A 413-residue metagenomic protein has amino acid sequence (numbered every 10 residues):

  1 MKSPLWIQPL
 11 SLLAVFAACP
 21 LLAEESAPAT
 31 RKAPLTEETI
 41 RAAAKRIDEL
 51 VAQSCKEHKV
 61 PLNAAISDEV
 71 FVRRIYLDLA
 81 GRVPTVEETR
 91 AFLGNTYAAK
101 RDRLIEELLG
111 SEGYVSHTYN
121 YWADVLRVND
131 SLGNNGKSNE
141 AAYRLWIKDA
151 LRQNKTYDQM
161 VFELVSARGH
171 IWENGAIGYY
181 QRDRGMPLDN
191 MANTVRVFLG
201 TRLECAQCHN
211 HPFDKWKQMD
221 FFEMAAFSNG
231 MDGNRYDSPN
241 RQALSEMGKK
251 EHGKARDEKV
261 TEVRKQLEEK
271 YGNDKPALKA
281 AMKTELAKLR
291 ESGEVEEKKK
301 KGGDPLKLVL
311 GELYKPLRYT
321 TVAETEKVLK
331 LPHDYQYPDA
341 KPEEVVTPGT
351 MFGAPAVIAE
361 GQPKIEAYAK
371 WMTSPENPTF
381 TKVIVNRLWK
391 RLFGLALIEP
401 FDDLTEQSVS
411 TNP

Functional and structural regions predicted by a protein language model:
M1-W6: N-terminal secretory signal peptides that target proteins for export/translocation
Q8-P20: Bacterial N-terminal signal peptides
L21-P28: Boundary at the C-terminal end of the N-terminal hydrophobic targeting segment
K32-T39: Acyl-group handling in specialized metabolite and lipid biosynthesis
T39-R73, V83-G113, Y121, R127-P413: Primarily short, surface-exposed interaction patches in extracytoplasmic proteins
L77-D78: Post-BTB helical module
S116: Metal- or metallocofactor-binding catalytic centers and their adjacent structured scaffolds across diverse enzyme
